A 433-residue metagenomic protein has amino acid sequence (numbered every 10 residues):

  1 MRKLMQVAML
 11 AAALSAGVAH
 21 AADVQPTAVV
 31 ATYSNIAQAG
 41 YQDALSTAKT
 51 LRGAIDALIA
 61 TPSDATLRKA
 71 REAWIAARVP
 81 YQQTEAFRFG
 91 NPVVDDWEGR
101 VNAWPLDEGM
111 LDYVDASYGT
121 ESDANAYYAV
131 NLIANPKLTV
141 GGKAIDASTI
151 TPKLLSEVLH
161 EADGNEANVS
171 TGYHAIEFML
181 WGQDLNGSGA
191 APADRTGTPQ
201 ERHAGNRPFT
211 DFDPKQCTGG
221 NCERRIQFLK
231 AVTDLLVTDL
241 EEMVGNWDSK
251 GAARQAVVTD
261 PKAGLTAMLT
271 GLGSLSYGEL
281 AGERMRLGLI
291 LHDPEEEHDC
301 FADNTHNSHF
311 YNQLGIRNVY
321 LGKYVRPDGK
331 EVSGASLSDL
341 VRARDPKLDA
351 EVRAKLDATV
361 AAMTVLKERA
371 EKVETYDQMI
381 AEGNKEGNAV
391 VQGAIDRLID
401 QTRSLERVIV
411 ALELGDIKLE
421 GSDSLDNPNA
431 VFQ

Functional and structural regions predicted by a protein language model:
M1-A21: Gram-negative bacterial Sec-dependent N-terminal signal peptides
A22-Q433: Mature extracytoplasmic or organellar-lumen-exposed domains after removal of signal/transit peptides
